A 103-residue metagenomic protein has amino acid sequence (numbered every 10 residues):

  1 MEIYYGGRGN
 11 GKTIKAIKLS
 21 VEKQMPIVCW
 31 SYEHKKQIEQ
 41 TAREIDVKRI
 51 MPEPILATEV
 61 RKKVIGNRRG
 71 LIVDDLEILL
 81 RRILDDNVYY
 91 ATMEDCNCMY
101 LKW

Functional and structural regions predicted by a protein language model:
M1-K62: Conserved P-loop
K23-Q24, N67-R69: Short, well-ordered alpha-helix to beta-strand connector turns
C29-I45, A57-R68, L76-W103: Replace "adjacent to P-loop NTPase cores in ATP/GTP-dependent enzymes" with "adjacent to NTP-binding cores
